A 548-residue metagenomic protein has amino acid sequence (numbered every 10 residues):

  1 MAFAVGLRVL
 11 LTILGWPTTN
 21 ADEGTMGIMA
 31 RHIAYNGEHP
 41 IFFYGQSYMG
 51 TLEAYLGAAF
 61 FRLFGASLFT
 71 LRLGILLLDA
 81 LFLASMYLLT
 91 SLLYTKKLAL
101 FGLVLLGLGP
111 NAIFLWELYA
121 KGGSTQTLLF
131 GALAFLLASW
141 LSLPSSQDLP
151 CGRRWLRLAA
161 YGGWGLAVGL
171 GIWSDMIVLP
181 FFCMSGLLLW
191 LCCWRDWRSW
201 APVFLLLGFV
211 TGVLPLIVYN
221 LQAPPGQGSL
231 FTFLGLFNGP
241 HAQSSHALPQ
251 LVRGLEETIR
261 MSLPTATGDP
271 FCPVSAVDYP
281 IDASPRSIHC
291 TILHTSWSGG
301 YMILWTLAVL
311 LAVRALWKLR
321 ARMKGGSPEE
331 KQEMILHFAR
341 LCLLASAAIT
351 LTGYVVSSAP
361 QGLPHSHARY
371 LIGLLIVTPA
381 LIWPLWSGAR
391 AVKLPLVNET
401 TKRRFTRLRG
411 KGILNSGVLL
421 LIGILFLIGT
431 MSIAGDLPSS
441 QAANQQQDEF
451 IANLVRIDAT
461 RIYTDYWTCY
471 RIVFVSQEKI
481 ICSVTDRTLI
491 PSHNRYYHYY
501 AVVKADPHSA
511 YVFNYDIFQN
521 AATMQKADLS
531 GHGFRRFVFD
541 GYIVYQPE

Functional and structural regions predicted by a protein language model:
M1, L206-V210, S327-K331, L336 (+1 more regions): Signature aromatic-anchored transmembrane alpha helix within multi-pass, membrane-resident enzymes that catalyze glycan
A2-V5, L73-Y94, L133-L136, V313: Transmembrane-helix motifs of polytopic, lipid-linked glycan transferases
V9-I13, L68-R72, D79-F82, V104-L128 (+1 more regions): Aromatic- and kink-enriched transmembrane "portal" helix at the membrane-lumen/periplasm boundary that abuts
L11-A21, A34-T70: Membrane-proximal lumenal/periplasmic loop motifs of glycosylation machinery
A134-G163, G171, L189-L191, R195: Membrane-interface transmembrane helices that cradle and orient dolichyl/undecaprenyl
S146, C151, P180-V210, I217 (+2 more regions): Perimembrane helix-loop-helix junctions
L189-W190, P270-E333: Hydrophobic, aromatic-rich transmembrane alpha-helices and their immediate juxtamembrane boundary segments
W297-V309, E329-K393, K402-R403: Hydrophobic/aromatic-rich transmembrane helices and adjacent perimembrane loops
